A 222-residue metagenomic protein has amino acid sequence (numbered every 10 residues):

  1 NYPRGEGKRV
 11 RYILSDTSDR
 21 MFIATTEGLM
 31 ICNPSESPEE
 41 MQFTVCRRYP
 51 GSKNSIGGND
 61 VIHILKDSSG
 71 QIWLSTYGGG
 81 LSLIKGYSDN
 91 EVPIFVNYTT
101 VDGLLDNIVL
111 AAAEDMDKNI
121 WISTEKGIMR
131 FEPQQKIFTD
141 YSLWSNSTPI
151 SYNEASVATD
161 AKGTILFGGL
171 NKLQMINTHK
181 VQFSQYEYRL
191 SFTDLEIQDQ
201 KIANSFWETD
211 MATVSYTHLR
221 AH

Functional and structural regions predicted by a protein language model:
Y2-V10, E27, E36-L65, Y77-G79 (+2 more regions): Residue-level "micro-hotspots" composed of small/polar
T17-R20, S68, M211: Coil residues (strongly favoring Ser/Thr
